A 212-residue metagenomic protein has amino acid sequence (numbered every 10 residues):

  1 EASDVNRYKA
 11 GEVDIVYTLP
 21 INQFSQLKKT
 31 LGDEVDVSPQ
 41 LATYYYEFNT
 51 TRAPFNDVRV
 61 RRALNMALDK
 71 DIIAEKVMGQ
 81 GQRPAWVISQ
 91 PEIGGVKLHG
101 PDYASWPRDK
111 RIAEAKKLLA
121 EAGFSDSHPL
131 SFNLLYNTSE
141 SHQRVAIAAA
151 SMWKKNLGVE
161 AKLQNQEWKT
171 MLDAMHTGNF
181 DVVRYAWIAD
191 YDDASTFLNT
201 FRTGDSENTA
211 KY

Functional and structural regions predicted by a protein language model:
E1-N6, L19-N22, E140, L163-D173: Short helix-initiation/N-cap motifs at beta->coil->alpha
E1-R52, E75: Extracellular/periplasmic solute-recognition and catalytic clefts
A2-E12, K29-T30, R59, I147-N156 (+1 more regions): Short helices/loops that flank or line small-molecule/ion binding pockets
I15, P129-T138, K162-Q164: Short, well-ordered beta-strand elements
S25-V37, G178-F180, D193-N208: Ligand-binding "clamshell"
V58, I112-N133: Immediate post-signal peptide segment of exported/extracytoplasmic ligand-binding proteins
R59-R62, A74-E75, R108-K110, V159-H176 (+2 more regions): Extracytoplasmic/peripheral linker and loop segments enriched in polar/acidic and small residues with frequent Thr/Pro
R83-E121, S139-R144: Structural transition elements
